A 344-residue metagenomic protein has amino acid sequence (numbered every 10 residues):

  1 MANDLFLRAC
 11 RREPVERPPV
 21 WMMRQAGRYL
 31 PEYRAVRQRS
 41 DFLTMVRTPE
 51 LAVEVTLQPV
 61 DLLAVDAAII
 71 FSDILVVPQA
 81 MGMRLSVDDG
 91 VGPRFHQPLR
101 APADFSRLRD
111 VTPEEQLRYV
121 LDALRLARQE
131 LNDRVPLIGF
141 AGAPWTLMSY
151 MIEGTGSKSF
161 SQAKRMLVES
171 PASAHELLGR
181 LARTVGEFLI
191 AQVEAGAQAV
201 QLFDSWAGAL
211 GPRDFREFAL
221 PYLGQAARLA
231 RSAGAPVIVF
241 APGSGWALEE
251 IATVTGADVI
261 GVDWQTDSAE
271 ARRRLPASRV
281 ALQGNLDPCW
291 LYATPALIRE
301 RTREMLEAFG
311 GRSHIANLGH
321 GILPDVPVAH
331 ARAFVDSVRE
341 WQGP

Functional and structural regions predicted by a protein language model:
M1-D89, L126, R299, E307-G310 (+1 more regions): N-terminal basic, low-complexity leaders that serve as flexible interaction/assembly modules and, when applicable, as
D41, P102-T112, L167-A174: Short glycine/proline- and acidic residue-enriched helix-loop micro-motifs that form flexible lids or anion-recognition
A67, H96-Q97, P136-I138: Short, flexible active-site-proximal loops enriched in glycine and acidic residues
I74-V77, G92-P93, P102-A103, P144-T146: A short acidic, glycine/proline-enriched capping/turn motif at secondary-structure boundaries, especially helix N-cap
M83-P98, Y150-A163: Short, flexible, mixed-charge acidic loops at enzyme active sites
G90-E130: A gly/proline- and charged-residue-enriched helix-loop-helix capping module
Q116-P344: Active-site loop segments of alpha/beta catalytic cores
